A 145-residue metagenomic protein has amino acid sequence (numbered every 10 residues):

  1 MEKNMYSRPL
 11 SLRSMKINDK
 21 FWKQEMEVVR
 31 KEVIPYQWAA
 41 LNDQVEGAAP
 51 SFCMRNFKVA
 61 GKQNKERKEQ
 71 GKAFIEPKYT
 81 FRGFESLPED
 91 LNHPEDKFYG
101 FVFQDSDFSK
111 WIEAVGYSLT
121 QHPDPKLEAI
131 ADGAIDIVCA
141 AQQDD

Functional and structural regions predicted by a protein language model:
M1-D145: Glycan-recognition and catalytic cores of secretory/periplasmic carbohydrate-active enzymes
